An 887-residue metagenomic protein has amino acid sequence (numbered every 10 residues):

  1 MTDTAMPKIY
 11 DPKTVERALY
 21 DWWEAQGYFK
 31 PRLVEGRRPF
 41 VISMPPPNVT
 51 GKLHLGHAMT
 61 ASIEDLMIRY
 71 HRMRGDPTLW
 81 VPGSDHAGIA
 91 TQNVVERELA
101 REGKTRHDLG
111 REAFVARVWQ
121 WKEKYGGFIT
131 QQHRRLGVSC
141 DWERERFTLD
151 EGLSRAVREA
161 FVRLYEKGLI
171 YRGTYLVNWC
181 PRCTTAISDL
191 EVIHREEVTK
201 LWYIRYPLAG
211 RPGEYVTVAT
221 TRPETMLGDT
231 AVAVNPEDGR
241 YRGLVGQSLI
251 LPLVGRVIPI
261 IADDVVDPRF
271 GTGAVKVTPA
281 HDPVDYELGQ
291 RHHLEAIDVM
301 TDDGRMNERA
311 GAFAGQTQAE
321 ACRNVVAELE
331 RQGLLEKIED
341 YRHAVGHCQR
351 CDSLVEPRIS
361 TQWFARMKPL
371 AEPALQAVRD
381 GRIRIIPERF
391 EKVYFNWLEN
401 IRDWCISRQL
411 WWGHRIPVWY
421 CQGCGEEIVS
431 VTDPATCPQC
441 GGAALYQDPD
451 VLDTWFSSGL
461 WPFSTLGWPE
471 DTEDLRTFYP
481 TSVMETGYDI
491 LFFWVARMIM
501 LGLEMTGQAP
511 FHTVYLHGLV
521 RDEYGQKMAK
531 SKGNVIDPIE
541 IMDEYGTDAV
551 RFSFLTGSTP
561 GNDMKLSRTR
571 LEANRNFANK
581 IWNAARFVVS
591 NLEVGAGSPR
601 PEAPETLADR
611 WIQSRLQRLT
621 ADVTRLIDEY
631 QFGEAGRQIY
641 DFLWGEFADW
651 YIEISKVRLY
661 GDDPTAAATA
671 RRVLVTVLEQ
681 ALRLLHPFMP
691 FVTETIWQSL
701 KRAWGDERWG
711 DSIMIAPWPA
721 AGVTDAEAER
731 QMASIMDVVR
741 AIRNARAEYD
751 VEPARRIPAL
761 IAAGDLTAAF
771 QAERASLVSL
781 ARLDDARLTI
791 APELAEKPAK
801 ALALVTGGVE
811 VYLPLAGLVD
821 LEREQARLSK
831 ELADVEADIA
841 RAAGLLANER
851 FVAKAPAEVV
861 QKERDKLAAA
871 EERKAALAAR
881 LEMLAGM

Functional and structural regions predicted by a protein language model:
M1-L55, T78, Q349, I581: Non-catalytic terminal extensions that flank enzyme cores
I9, A25-Q26, E96-Y215, M226 (+10 more regions): Residue patterns forming the tRNA-binding/recognition surfaces of aminoacyl-tRNA synthetases and related DALR
R32-V95, T148, V157, V218-T221 (+6 more regions): N-terminal catalytic cores of NTP/NDP-binding nucleotidyl/phosphoryl-transfer enzymes
E35-R37, P45-P46, L79-Q92, E145-L153 (+3 more regions): Short, solvent-exposed turn/loop segments enriched in Gly/Ser/Thr/Pro and often Arg
K52, A58, G83, V216-V234 (+6 more regions): Conserved phosphate/anionic-ligand binding catalytic regions in large, soluble enzymes, centered on
A58-L66, V216-P252, V275-D282, H292-D298 (+2 more regions): Extended active-site and interfacial segments that coordinate phosphate-rich ligands in large catalytic machineries
Y203, N396-F456, L460, E504-T547 (+1 more regions): Feature 926 captures the class I aminoacyl-tRNA synthetase adenylation module centered on the KMSKS loop
